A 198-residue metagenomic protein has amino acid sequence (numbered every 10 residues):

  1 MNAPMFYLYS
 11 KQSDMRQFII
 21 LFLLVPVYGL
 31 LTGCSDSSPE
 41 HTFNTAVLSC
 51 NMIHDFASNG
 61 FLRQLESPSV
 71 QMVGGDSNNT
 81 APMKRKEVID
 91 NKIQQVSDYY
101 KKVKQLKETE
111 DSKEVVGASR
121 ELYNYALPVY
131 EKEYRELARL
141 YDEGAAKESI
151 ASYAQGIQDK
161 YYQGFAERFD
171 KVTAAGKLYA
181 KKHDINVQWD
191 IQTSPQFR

Functional and structural regions predicted by a protein language model:
M1-F43: Bacterial Sec-dependent N-terminal signal peptides
C34-D90, V187-R198: Immediate post-signal-peptide N-terminus of mature secreted/exported proteins
N44, M83-D90, K113-E121, A151-K160: Short, charged, amphipathic alpha-helical segments
N51-N59, E87-Q95, G117-R139: Amphipathic, heptad-repeat alpha-helices with coiled-coil/zipper character that mediate oligomerization and scaffolding
G60-S69, K92-K104, E133-L137, T173-G176: Extended amphipathic alpha-helical scaffold segments
N78-K101, L106-E108: N-terminal low-complexity, intrinsically disordered segments
D98-E121, L140-Y141: Short, solvent-exposed, charged loop/turn and helix-capping segments that join or cap alpha-helices on peripheral
K132-R198: A charged, solvent-exposed segment within the mature domains of Sec-exported extracytoplasmic proteins
